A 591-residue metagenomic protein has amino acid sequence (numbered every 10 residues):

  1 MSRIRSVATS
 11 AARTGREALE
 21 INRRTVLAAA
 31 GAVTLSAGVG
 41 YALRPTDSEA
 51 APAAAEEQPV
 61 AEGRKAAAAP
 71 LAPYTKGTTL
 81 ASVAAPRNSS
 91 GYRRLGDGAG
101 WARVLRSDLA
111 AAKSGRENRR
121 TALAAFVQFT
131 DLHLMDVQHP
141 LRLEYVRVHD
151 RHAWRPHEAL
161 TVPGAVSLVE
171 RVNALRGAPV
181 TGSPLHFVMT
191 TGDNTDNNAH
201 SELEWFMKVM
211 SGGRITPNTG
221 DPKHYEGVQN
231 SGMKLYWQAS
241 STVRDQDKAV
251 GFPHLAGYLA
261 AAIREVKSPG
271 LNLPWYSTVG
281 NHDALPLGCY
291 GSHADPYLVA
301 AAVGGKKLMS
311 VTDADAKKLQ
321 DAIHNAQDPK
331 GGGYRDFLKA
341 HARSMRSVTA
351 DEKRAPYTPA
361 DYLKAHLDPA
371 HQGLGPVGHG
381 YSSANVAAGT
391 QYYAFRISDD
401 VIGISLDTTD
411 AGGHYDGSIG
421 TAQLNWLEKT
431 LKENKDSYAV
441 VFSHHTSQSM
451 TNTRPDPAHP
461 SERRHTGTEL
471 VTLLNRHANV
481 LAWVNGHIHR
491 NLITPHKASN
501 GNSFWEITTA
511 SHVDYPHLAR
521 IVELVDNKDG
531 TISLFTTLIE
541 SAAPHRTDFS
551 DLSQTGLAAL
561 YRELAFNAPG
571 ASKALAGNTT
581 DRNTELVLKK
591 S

Functional and structural regions predicted by a protein language model:
M1-I21, A32-L35, D47: N-terminal secretory signal peptides
L19-T25, T34-E62: N-terminal twin-arginine translocation
E49-V180, H186-M189, N230-L259, S277 (+5 more regions): Metal-dependent phosphoesterase/phosphodiesterase active-site architecture
L132, F442-S447, L481-N491: Histidine-centered catalytic micro-motifs
H414, F442-P460: Long, K/E/R/D-enriched contiguous segments that form extended
I419, S461-R464: Replace "Gram-negative outer membrane beta-barrel proteins" with "bacterial and organellar outer membrane beta-barrel
